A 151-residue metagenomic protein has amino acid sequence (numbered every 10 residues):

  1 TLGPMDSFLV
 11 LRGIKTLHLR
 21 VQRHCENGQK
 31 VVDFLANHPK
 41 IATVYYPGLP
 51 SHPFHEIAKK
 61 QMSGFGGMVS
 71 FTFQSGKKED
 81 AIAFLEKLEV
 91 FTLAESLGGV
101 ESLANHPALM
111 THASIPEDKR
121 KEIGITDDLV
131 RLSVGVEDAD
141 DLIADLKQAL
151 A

Functional and structural regions predicted by a protein language model:
T1-M68, T72-G76, D80-L103: Active-site C-terminal subdomain of aminotransferase-like
R20, S75-G76, S102-A151: PLP-dependent enzyme catalytic core of the Aspartate aminotransferase-like
